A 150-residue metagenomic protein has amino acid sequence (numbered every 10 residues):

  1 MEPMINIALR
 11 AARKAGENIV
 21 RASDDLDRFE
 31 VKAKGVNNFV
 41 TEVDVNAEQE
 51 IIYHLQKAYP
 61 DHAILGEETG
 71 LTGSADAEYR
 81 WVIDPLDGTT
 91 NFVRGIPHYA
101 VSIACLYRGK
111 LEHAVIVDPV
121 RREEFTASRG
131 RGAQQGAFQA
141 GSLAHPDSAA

Functional and structural regions predicted by a protein language model:
M1-L86: N-terminal subdomain of lithium-sensitive/metallo-dependent phosphomonoesterases centered on the IMPase/IPPase/PAP
N18, S102-A104: Residues within alpha-helical transmembrane segments of multi-pass membrane proteins, especially transporters, ion
A77-Y79, V101, E112: Short loop/turn microsegments at loop-to-beta-strand junctions
V93: Glycine-rich, Arg-bearing micro-motifs that act as flexible, cationic patches
I96-A100: Conserved structural elements of the adenylate-forming
A104-A150: Acidic beta-strand-loop-alpha-helix segment within the catalytic core of divalent metal-dependent phosphate-processing
